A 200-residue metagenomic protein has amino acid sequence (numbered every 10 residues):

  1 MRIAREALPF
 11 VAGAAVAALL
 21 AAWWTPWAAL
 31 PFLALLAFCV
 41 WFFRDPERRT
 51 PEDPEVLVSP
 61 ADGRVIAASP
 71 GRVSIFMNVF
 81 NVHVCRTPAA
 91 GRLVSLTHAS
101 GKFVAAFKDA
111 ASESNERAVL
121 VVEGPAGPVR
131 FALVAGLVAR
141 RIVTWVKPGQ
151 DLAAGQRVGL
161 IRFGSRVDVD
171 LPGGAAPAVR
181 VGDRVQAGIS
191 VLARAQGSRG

Functional and structural regions predicted by a protein language model:
M1-G200: Contiguous, well-folded functional domains in the mature portion of proteins
